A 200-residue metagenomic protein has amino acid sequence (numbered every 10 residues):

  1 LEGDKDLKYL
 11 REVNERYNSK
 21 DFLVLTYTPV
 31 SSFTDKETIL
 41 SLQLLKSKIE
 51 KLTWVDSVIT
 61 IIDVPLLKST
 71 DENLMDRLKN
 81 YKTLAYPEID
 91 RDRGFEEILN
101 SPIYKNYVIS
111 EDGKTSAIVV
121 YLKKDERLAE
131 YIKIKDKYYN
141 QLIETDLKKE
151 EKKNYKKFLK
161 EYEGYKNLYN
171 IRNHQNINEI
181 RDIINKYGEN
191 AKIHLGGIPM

Functional and structural regions predicted by a protein language model:
L1-K68: Extracytoplasmic/periplasmic
E2, Q43-S47, R77-N80, K137-Q141: Short, low-complexity, polar/charged sequence segments that are solvent-exposed and flexible
R11, E15, E88-M200: Extracytoplasmic
F22-S31, M75-K82, S116-K124, K160-E163: Short, hydrophobic beta-strand segments
V24, T60-K79, S101-V119: Short beta-strand/turn "edge" motifs
T38-L40, E72-M75, K133: Short, glycine/charged-enriched secondary-structure capping and boundary segments
K48, I59-I61, L67-N73, R77-K79 (+2 more regions): Intrinsic low-complexity, intrinsically disordered segments enriched in polar/basic residues
K51-W54, I62, S69-D76, K82-I89 (+1 more regions): Peripheral, non-transmembrane regulatory/ligand-interaction domains of membrane transport proteins
